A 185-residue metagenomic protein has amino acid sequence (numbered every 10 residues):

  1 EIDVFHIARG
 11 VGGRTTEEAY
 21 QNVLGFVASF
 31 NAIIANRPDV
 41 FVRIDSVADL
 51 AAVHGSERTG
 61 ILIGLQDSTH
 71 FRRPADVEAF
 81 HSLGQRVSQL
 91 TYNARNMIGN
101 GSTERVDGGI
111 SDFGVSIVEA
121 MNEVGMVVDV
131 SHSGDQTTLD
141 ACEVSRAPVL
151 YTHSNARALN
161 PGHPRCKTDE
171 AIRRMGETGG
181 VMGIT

Functional and structural regions predicted by a protein language model:
E1-D107, D112, P161-T185: N-terminal hydrophobic targeting/anchoring segments and the immediately downstream early-domain regions of hydrolases
F113-T185: Catalytic pocket-lining loop regions of alpha/beta-barrel enzymes, especially the amidohydrolase/enolase/GH5 lineages
